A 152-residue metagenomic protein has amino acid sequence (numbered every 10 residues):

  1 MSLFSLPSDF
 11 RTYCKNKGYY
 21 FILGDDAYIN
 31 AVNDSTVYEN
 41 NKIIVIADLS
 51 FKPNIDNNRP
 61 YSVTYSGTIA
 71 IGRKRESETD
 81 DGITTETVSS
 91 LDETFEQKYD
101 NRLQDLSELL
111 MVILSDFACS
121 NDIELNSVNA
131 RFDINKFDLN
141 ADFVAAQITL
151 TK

Functional and structural regions predicted by a protein language model:
M1-R59, N140: Small/polar-rich, solvent-exposed N-terminal microdomains that initiate assembly or binding
T12-Y13, I22, N40-K42, E96-T151: Acidic-leaning, charged glycine-interspersed low-complexity segments
L49-K52, K74, F137, T151: Generic structural motif
N54-N57, G72-D81: Short, cysteine-centered beta-strand-loop-beta hairpins and adjacent loop/turn segments enriched in charged/polar
Y61-E76, A141-K152: Oligomerization/assembly interface segments of phage tail-like spikes and tubes
S77-D100: A solvent-exposed, charged loop/short amphipathic helix patch at secondary-structure junctions
